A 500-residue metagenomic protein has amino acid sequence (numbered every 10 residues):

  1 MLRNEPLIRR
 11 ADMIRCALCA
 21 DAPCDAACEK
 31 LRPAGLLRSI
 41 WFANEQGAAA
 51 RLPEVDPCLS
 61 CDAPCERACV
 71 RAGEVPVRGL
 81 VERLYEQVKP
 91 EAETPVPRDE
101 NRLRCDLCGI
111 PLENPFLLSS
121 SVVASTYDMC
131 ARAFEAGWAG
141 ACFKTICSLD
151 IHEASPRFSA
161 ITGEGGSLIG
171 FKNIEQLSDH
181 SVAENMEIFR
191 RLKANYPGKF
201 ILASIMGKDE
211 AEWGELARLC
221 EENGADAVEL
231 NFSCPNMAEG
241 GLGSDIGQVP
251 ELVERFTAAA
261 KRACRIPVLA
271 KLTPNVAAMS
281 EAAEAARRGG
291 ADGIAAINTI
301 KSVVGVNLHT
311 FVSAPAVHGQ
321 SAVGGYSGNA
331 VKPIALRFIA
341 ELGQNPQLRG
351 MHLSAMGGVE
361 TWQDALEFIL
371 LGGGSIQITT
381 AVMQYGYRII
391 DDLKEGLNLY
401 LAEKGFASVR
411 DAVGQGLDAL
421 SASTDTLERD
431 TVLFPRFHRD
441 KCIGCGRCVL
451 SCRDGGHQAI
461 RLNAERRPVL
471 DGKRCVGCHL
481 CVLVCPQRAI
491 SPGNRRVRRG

Functional and structural regions predicted by a protein language model:
M1-P95, T299-I300, T379, I389-V469 (+4 more regions): Ferredoxin-type iron-sulfur electron-transfer modules and their immediate structural context
E93-I201, G207-K208: N-terminal capping/small domains of soluble enzymes
A131-A136, M206-S354, E360-E367, L371-S375 (+3 more regions): Alpha/beta enzyme core
K144-I146, F232, N298, T380-A381 (+1 more regions): Short secondary-structure boundary segments
C147-H152, C234-M237, K301-V304, V382-G386: Short gly/pro/ser/thr-enriched loop/turn and capping motifs at secondary-structure boundaries
E153-S167, G305-V323, A381-F406: C-terminal helical cap(s) of enzyme catalytic domains, especially alpha/beta-barrels
G372-G374, V382-M383, G472: Structured C-terminal cap/extension of enzyme domains
